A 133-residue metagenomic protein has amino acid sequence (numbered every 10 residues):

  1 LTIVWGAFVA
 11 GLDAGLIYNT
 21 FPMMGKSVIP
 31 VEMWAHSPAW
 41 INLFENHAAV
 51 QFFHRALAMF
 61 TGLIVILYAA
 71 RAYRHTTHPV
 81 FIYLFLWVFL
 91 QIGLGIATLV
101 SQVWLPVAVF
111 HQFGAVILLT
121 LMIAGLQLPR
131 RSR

Functional and structural regions predicted by a protein language model:
L1-R133: Polytopic transmembrane helical bundles with strong interfacial aromatic enrichment
